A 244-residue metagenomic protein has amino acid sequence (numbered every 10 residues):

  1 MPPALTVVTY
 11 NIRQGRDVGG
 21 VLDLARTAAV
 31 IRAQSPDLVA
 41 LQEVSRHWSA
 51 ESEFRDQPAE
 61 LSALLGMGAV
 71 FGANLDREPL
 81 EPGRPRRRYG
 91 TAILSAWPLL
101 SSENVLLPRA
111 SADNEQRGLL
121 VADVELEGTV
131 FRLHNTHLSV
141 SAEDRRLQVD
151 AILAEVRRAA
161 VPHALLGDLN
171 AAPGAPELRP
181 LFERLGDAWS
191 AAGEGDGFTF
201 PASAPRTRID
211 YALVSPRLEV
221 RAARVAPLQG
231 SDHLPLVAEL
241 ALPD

Functional and structural regions predicted by a protein language model:
M1-L38, A50, A63-L64, G68-D244: Active-site regions of metal-assisted phosphoester/phosphodiester hydrolases, unifying DNase/endonuclease modules
A40-S45: A short beta-strand-loop structural module common to alpha/beta enzyme folds
H47-Q57: Membrane-embedded segments
A59-L61: A short, gly/pro- and small-residue-rich
